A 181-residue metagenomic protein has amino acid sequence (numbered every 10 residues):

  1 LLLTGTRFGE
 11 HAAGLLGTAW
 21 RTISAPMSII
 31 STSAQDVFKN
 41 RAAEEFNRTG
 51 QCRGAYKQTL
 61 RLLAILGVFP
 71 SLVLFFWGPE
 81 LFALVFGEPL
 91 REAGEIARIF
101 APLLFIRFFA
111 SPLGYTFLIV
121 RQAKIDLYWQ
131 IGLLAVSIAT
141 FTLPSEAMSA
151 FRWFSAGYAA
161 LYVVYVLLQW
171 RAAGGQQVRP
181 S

Functional and structural regions predicted by a protein language model:
L1, A12-S31, R61-L62: Alpha-helical transmembrane segments of polytopic membrane transporters and translocases
R7-E10, I119-V120, P144: Helix-loop interface residues and adjacent transmembrane-helix termini in multi-pass membrane transporters, primarily
A12, I131-R179: Membrane-interface helix-loop junctions in multi-pass transport and translocation proteins
G17-W20, L63, A97-F100, L104 (+2 more regions): Residue-level recognition of transmembrane alpha-helices in multi-pass small-molecule transporters/permeases
A19, I23-R48, T116-I119: Helix-loop junctions and terminal segments of transmembrane helices in multi-pass membrane transport/translocation
R41-S71, K124-W129, S137, A173: Membrane-water interface segments that mark the loop-to-transmembrane alpha-helix transition
K57, F75-F105: Interfacial segments at transmembrane-helix termini and the short loops linking adjacent helices
P102-W129: Membrane-interface junctions at transmembrane-helix termini in multi-pass inner-membrane proteins
